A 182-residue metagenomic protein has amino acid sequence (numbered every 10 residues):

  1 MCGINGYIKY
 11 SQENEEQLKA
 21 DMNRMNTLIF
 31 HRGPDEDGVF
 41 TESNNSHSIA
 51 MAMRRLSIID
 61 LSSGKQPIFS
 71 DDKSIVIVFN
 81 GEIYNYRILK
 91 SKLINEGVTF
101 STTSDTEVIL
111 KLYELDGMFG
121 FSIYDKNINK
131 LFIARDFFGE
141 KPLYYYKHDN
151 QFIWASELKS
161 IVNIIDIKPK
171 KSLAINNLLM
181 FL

Functional and structural regions predicted by a protein language model:
M1-L182: Cysteine-centered catalytic environments shared across enzyme families
